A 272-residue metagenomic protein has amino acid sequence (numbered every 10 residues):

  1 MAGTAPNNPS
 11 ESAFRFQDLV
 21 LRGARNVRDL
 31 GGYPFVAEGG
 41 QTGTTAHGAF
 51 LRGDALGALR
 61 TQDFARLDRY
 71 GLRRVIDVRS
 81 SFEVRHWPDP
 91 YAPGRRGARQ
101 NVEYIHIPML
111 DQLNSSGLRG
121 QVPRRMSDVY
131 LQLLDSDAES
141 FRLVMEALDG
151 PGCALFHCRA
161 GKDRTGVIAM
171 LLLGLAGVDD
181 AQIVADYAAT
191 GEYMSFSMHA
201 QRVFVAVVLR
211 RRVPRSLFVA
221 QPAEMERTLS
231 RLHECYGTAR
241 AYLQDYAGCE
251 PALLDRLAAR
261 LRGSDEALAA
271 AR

Functional and structural regions predicted by a protein language model:
M1-L155, V167-R272: Cys-dependent protein tyrosine phosphatase-like superfamily
A160, R164-T165: Ser/Thr-glycine-rich phosphate-binding loops at phosphate-binding pockets of nucleotides, nucleotide cofactors
